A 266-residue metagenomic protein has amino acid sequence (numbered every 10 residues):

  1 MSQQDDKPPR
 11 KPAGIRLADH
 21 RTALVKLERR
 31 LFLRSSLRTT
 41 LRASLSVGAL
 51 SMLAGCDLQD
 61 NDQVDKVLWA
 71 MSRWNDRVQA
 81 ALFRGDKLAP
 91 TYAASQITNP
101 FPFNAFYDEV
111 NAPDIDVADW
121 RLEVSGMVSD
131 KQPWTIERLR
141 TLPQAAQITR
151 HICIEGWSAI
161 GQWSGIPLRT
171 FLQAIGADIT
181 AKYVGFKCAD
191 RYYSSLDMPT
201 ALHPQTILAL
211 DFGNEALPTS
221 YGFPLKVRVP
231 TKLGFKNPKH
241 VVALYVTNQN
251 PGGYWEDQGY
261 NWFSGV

Functional and structural regions predicted by a protein language model:
M1-R38, V47-L50, A54: N-terminal secretory signal peptides
P12, D57-V266: Structured, non-membrane catalytic/scaffold regions adjacent to prosthetic-group chemistry
T22-A23, S46, S129, S158: Short, flexible active-site loop motifs that bind/organize anionic cofactors or intermediates
V25, R42-L45, A49, G161-S164 (+1 more regions): Active-site-proximal structural scaffolding
S35, T39, F171-A174: Generic, well-ordered alpha-helical scaffold segments in large soluble proteins
L37, L41, S72-W74: Intrinsically disordered, low-complexity N-terminal segments that are enriched in acidic
A43-S46, S51-L58, Q63: Extracytoplasmic entry segments of secretory-pathway proteins
